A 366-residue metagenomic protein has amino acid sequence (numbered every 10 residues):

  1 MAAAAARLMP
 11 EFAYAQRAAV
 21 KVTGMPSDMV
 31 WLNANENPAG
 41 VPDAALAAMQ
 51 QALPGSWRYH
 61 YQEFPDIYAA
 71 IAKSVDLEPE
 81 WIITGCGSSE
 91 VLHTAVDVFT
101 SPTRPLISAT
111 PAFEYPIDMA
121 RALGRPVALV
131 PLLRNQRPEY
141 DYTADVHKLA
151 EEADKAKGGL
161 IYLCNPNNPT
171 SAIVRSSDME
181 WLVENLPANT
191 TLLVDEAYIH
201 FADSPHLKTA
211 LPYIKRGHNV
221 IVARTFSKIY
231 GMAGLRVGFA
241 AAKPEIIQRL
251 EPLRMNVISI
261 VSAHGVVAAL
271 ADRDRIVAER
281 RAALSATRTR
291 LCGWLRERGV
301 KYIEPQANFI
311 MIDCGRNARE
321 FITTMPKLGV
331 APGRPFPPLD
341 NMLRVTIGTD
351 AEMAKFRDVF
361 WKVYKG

Functional and structural regions predicted by a protein language model:
M1-A15: N-terminal export signals
P26-S27, N35-R58: Glycine-rich phosphate-binding segment of PLP-dependent enzymes
G55-W57, Q62-P105, L123, A351: Phosphate-binding glycine-rich loop
V98-G159, L163: PLP-dependent aminotransferase-like
E139-A156, P169-L192, E196-S227: Active-site pre-lysine segment of PLP-dependent enzymes
N219-E297, K301-I303: PLP-dependent aminotransferase class I/II
L284-S285, W294-L328: Conserved PLP-binding catalytic core of the aspartate aminotransferase-like
T324-L328, F336-G366: PLP-dependent enzyme catalytic core of the Aspartate aminotransferase-like
